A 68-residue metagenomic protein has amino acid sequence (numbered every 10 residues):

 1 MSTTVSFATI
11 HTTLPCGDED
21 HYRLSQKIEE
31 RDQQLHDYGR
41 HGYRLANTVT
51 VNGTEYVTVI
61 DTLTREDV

Functional and structural regions predicted by a protein language model:
M1-V68: Terminus-proximal functional modules
